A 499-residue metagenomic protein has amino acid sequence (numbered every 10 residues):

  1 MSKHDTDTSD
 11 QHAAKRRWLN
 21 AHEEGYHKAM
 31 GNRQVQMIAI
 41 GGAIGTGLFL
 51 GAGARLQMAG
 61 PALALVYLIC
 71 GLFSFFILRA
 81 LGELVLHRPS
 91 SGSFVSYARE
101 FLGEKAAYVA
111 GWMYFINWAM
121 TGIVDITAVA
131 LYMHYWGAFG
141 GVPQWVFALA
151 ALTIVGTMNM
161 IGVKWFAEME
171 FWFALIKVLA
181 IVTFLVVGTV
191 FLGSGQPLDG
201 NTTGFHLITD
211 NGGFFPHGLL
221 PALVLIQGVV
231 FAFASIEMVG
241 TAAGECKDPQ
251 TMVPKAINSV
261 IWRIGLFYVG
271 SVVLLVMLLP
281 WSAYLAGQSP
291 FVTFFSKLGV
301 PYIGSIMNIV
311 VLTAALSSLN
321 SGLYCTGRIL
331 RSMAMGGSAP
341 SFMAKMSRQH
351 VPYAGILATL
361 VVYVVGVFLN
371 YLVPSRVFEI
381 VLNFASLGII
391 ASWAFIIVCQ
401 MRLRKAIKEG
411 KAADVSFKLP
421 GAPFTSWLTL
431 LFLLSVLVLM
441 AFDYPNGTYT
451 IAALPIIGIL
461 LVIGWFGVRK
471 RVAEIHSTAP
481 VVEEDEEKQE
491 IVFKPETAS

Functional and structural regions predicted by a protein language model:
M1-G53, Q57-A62, S74-F75, R79 (+4 more regions): Membrane-interface "cap" regions at the ends of multi-pass membrane proteins
Y26-M30, L50-A148, T157, V260-R263 (+2 more regions): Extracellular loop-to-transmembrane helix junctions
M30-F49, A151-I154, I208-V269, L274-L275 (+2 more regions): Hydrophobic, membrane-embedded alpha-helices of multi-pass small-molecule transporters
S96-A98, G103, Y135-F139, I208-G212 (+4 more regions): TM-loop-TM module centered on a large, flexible mid-protein loop between adjacent transmembrane helices in multi-pass
Q144-T202, A234, I257-I261, L382-F395 (+2 more regions): Membrane-interface loop-to-helix entry segments
I176-D210, V273-L279, W393-G410, G467-V472: Hydrophobic alpha-helical segments and their helix-loop junctions in multi-pass secondary transporters
L192, I380, F384-S392, L419-S499: A generic transmembrane alpha-helix motif of multi-pass inner-membrane proteins
F342-Y353, W393-Y444: C-terminal membrane-solvent junction of multi-pass transporters and transport-like membrane proteins
